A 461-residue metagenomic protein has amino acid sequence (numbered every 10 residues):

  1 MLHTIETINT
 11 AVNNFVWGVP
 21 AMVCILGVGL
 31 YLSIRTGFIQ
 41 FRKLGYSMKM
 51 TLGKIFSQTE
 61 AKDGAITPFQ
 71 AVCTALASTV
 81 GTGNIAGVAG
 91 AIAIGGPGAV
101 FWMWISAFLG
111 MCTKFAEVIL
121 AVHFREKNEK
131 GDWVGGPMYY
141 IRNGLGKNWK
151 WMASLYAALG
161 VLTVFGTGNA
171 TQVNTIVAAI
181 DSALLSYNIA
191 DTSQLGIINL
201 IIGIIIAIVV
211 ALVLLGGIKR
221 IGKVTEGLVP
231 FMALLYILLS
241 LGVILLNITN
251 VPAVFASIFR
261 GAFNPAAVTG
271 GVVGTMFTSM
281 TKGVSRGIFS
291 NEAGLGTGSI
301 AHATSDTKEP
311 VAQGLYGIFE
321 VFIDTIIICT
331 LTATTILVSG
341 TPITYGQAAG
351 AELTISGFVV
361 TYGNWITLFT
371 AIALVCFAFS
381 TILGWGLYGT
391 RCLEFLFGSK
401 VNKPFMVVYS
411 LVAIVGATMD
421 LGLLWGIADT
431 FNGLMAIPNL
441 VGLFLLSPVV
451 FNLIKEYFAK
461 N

Functional and structural regions predicted by a protein language model:
M1-T82, I92-A99, G110, I414 (+1 more regions): N-terminal alpha-helical transmembrane segments of multi-pass membrane transport and channel/translocase proteins
T4-I5, R35-Q40, G83-V88, P97 (+7 more regions): Transmembrane helix-loop junctions in multi-pass membrane proteins
C24-Y31, R35-M48, V173-I180, I198-F259 (+2 more regions): Membrane-interface loop-to-helix entry segments
L32-S33, S106-G131, M138, R142-N174 (+3 more regions): Helix-loop-helix module between adjacent transmembrane segments
F38-I66, G90-I92, G96-V100, W104 (+4 more regions): Flexible loop linkers connecting adjacent transmembrane helices in multi-pass alpha-helical membrane transporters
T59-I94, L120-G144, L155-V161, V273-F322: Alpha-helical membrane segments and immediately flanking helix-loop junctions that form or couple to the substrate/ion
L109-E117, G203-I218, V229-T249, T281 (+3 more regions): Selective recognition of specific alpha-helical transmembrane segments in multi-pass small-molecule
E117-E129, L239-S257, P265-G271, T304-T307 (+2 more regions): Extracellular/periplasmic helix-exit of transmembrane alpha-helices
